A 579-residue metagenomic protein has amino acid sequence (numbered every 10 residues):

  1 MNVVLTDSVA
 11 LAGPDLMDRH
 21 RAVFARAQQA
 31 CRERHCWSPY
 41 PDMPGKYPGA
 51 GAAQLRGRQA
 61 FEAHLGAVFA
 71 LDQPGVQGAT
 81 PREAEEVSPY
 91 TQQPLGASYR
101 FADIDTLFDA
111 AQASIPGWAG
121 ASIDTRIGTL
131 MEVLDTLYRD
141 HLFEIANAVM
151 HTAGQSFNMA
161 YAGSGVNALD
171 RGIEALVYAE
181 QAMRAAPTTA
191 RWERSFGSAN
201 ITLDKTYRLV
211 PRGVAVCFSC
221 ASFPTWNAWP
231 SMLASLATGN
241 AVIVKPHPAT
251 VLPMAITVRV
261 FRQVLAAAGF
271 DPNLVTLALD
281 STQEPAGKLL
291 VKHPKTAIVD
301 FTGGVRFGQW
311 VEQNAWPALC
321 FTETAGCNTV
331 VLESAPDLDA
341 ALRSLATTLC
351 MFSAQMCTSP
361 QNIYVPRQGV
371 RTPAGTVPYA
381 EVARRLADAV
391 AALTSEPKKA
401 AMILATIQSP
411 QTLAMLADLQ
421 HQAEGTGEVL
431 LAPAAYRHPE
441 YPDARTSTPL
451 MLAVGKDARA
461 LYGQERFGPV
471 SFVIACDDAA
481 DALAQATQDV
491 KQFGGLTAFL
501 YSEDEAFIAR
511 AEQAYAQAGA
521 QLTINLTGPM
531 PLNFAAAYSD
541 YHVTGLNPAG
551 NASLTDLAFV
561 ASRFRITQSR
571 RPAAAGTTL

Functional and structural regions predicted by a protein language model:
M1-Q29, T91-L95, G120-M131, L142 (+4 more regions): Conserved C-terminal structural/oligomerization subdomain of aldehyde/semialdehyde dehydrogenase
N2-N200, A234: N-terminal Rossmann-like NAD(P)+-binding subdomain of aldehyde/semialdehyde dehydrogenases
D7-A22, P48-Q54, V260-G269, F307-K456 (+1 more regions): ALDH superfamily catalytic-core signature
E85-T91, N147-T152, A237-A241, F321-A325 (+4 more regions): Short acidic (Asp/Glu) and glycine-rich catalytic loops that position anionic groups and cofactors
M183-L342, R367: Rossmann-like NAD(P) dinucleotide-binding subdomain of oxidoreductase/dehydrogenase enzymes
L203-Y207, L349-A354, Q488, E512: A generic local secondary-structure boundary/capping motif
A278-L289, V365, A405-A414, P531-A537: Short, conserved secondary-structure transition motifs
